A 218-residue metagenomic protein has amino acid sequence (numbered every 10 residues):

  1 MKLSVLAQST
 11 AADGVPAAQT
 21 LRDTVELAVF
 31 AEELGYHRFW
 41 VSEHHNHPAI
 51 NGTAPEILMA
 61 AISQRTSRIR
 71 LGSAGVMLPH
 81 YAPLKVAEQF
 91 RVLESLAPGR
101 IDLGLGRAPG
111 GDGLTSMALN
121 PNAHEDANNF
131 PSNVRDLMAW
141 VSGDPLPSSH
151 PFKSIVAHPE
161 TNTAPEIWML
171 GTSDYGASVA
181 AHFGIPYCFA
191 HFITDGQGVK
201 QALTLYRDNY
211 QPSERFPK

Functional and structural regions predicted by a protein language model:
M1-I69: N-terminal beta1-alpha1-beta2 module of alpha/beta enzyme domains
K2-A17, P79-P145, Y187, D195: Flexible, glycine-rich active-site loops centered on histidine and acidic residues that chelate a metal or position
L3-A7, F39-V41, L71-A74, I101-L105 (+3 more regions): Hydrophobic faces of well-ordered beta-strands that scaffold small-molecule active sites in alpha/beta enzyme cores
T24-V29, E56-A60, A87-R91, P131-M138 (+2 more regions): Generic structural signal for well-ordered alpha-helices, preferentially at hydrophobic/aromatic core positions
E32-E33, M59-R68, E94-I101, V179-H182 (+2 more regions): Acidic (Asp/Glu)-rich catalytic clusters
H45-T53, P79-L84, T194-V199: Acidic-and-aromatic substrate-binding clefts and catalytic sites of carbohydrate-active enzymes
A123-V156, Q197-K218: An alpha-helical appendage that flanks or caps ligand/catalytic pockets
Y175-G196, A202: A conserved active-site cap/scaffold subdomain adjacent to cofactor or substrate pockets
